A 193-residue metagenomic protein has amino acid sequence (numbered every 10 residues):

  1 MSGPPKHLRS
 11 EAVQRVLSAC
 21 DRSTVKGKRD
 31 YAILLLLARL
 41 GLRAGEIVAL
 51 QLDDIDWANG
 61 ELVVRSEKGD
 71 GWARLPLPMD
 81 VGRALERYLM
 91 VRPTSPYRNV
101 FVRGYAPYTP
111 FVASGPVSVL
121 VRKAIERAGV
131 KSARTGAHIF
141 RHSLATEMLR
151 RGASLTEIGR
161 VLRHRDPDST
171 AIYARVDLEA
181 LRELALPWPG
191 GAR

Functional and structural regions predicted by a protein language model:
M1-R193: Conserved catalytic core of the tyrosine transesterase superfamily
